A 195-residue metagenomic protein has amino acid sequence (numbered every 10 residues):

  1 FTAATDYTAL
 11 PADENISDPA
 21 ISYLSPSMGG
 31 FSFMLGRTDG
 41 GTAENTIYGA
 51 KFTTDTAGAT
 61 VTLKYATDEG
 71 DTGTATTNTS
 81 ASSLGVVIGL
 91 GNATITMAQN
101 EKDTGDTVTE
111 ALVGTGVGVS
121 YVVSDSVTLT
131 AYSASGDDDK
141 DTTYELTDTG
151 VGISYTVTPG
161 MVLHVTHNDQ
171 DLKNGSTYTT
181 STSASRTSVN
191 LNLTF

Functional and structural regions predicted by a protein language model:
F1-F195: Outer-membrane beta-barrel proteins
